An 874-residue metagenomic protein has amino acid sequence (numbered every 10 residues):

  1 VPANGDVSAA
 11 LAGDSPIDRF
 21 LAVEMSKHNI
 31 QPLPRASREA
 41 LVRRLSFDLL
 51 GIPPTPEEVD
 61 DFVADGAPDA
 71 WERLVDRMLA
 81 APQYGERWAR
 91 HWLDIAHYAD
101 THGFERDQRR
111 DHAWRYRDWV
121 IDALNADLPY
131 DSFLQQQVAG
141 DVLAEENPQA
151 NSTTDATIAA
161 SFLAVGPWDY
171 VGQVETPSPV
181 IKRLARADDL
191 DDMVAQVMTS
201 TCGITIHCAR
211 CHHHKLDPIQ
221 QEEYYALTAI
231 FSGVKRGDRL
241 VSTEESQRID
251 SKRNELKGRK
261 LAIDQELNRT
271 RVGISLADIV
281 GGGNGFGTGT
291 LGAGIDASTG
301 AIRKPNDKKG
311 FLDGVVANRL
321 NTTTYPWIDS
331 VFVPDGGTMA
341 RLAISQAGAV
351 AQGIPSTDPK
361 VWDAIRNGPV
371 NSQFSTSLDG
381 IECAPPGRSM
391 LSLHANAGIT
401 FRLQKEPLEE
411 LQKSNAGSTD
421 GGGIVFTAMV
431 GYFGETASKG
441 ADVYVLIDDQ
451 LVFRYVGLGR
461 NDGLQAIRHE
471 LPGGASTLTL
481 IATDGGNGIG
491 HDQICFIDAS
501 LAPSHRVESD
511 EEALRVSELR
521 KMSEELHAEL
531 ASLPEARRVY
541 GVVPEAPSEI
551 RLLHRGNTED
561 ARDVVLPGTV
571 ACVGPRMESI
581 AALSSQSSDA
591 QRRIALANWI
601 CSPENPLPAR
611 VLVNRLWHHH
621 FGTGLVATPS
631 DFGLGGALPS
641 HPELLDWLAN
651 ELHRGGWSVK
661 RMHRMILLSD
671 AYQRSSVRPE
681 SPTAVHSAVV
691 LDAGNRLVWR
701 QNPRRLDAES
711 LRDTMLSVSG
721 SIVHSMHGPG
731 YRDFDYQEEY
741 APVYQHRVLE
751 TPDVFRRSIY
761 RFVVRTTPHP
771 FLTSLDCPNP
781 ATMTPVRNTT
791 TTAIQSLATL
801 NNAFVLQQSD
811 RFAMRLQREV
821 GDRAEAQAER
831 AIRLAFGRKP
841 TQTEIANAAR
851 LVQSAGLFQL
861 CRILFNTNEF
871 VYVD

Functional and structural regions predicted by a protein language model:
V1-A10: N-terminal pre-domain segments of enzymes
A9-R43, D48, I52-Q83, Y98-Q149 (+6 more regions): Primarily short, surface-exposed interaction patches in extracytoplasmic proteins
S152-N254, L772, T784: Sequence context surrounding c-type heme c attachment/ligation sites in exported
D238-V241, E245-R248, K252, R259 (+3 more regions): Surface positions of alpha-helical coiled-coils, especially the charged/polar e/g heptad sites that form inter-helical
Q265-E525: Gly-Asp-aromatic-enriched flexible segments
R765, T773-M783: A structural supersecondary motif
